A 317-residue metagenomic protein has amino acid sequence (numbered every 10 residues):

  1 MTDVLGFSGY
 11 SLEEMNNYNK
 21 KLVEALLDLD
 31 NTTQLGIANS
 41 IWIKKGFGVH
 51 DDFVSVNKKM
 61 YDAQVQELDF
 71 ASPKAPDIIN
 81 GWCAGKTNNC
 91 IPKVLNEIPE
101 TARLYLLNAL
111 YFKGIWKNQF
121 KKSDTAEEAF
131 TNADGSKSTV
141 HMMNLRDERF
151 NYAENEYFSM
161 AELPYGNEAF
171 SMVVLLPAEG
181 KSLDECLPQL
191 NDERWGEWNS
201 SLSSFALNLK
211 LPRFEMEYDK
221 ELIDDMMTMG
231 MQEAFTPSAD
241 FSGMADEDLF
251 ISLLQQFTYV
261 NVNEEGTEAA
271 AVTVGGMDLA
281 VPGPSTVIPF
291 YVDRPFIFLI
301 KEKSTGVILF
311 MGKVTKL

Functional and structural regions predicted by a protein language model:
M1-E14: Primarily short, surface-exposed interaction patches in extracytoplasmic proteins
L5, L26-L27, L190: Hydrophobic residues in alpha-helical segments
Y18-G180, E185, S200-G283: Non-catalytic, conformational "gating/processing" segments within enzyme and secreted inhibitor domains
L106, Y157-L175, G283-L317: Extended hydrophobic
P188-N191, G276-D278, T315: Short, solvent-exposed amphipathic alpha-helical segments in soluble enzyme and RNA/protein-processing domains
